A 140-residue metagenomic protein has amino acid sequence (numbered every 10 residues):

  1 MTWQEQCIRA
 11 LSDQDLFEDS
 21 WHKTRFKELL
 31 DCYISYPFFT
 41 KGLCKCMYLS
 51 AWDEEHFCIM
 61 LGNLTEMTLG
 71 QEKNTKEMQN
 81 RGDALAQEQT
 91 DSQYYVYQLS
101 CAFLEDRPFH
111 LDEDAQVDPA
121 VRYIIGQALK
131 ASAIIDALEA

Functional and structural regions predicted by a protein language model:
M1-Q89, E105-A140: Extended, charge-biased low-complexity segments that typically form long amphipathic alpha-helices/coiled-coils
